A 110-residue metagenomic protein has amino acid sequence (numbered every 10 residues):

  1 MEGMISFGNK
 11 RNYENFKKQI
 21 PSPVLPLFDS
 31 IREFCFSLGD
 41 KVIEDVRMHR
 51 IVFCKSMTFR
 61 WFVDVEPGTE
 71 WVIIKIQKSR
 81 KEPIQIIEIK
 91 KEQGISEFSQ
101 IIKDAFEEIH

Functional and structural regions predicted by a protein language model:
M1-H110: Charge-dense, helix-prone N-terminal extensions
